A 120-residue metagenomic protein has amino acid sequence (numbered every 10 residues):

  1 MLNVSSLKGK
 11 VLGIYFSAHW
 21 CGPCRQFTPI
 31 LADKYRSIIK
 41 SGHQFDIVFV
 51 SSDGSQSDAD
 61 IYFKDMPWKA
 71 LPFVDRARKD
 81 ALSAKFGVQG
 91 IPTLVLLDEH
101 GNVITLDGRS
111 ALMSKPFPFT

Functional and structural regions predicted by a protein language model:
M1, D33-R36, S55-S57, R78-A84 (+1 more regions): Eukaryotic intrinsically disordered and solvent-exposed regulatory patches
M1-L12, S37-K40: A short beta-strand-turn-helix
G9, A18-W20, G54-S55, E99-N102: Conserved beta-strand elements of beta-rich interaction domains across eukaryotes, especially beta-propellers
G13-I14, I47: Hydrophobic beta-strand anchors of alpha/beta hydrolase catalytic cores
F16-D33: Conserved redox-active cysteine motifs that mediate thiol-disulfide chemistry, especially di-cysteine Cys-X(1-2)-Cys
S41-D58, D65-R78: Thiol-based oxidoreductase modules, predominantly thioredoxin-like and allied folds used for disulfide exchange
F73, A84-T120: Non-catalytic, surface beta->alpha helical segment in thiol-disulfide oxidoreductase systems
